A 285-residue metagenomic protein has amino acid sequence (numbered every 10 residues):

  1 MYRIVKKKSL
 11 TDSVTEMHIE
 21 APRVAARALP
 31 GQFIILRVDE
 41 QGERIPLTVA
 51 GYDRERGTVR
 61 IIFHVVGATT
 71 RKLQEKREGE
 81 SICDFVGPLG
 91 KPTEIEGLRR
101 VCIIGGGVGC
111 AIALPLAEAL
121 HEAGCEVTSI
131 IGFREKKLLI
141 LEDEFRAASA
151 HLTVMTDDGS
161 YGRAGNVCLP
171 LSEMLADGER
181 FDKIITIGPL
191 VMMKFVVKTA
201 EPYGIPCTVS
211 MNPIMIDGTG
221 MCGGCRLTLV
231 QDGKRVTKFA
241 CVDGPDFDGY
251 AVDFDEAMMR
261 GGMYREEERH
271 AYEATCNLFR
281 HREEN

Functional and structural regions predicted by a protein language model:
M1-E80: Ferredoxin-reductase
K6, G51, V154-T156, V209 (+1 more regions): Structural signal for conserved beta-strand scaffold positions within catalytic alpha/beta enzyme cores
L36, D84-F85, L227: A generic structural signal for residues embedded in beta-strands
D39, G87-P88, V230: Short, surface-exposed secondary-structure boundary micro-motifs
A68-I216: FNR/FR-type flavoprotein reductase catalytic core
I112, L190-V191, N212-D246, A274-L278: Local cysteine-cluster metal-coordination motifs and their immediate loop/turn environment, predominantly Fe-S cluster
N166-S172, M221-R226, D255: Short, surface-exposed amphipathic charged segments that create phosphate/polyanion-binding patches used for binding
T228, V242-N285: Short Fe-S-cluster ligation motifs
